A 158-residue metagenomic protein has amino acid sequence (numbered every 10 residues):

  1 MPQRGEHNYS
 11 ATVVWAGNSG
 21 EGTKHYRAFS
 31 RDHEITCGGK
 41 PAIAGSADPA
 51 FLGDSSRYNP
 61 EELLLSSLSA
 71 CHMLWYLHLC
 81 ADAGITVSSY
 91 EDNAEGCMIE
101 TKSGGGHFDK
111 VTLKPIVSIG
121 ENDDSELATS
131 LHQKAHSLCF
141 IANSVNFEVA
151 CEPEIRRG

Functional and structural regions predicted by a protein language model:
M1-S66, L77-G158: Extended beta-strand/beta-hairpin segments
